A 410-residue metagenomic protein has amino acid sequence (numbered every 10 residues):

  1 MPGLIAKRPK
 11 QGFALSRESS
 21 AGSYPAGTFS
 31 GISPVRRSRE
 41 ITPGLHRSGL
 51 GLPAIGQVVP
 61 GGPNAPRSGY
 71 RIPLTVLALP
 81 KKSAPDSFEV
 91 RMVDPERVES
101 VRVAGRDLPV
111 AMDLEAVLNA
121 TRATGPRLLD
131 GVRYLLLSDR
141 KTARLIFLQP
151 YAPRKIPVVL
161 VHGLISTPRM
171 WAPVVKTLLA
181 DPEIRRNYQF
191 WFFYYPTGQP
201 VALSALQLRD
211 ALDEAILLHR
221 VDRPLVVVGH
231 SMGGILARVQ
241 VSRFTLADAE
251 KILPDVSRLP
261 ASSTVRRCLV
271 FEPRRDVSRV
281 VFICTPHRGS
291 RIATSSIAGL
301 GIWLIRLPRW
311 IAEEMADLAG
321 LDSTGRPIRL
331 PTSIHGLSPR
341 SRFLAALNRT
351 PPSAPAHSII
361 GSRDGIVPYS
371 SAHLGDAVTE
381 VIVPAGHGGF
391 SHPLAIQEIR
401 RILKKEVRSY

Functional and structural regions predicted by a protein language model:
M1-V158, T167-P173, Q189-F192, K405-R408: Flexible, membrane-associating and regulatory peripheral segments of lipid-active enzymes
R154-I156, R274-S278, T350-A356, L374-V378: Short, proline-enriched alpha-helix->beta-strand connector loops that line the catalytic pocket of alpha/beta-hydrolase
V158-S166, Q189-P331: Serine-dependent carboxylesterase/thioesterase catalytic core of lipase-like alpha/beta-hydrolase/SGNH enzymes
H162-G163, H357-D364, V383-A385: Conserved strand-to-loop "acid loop" that flanks and positions the catalytic carboxylate
A172-Y188: Short amphipathic alpha-helix adjacent to the substrate-entry channel of hydrolases
F193-Q199, R363-D364, P384-G389: Histidine-bearing beta->alpha loop at or near hydrolase active sites
L330-V367, L374-G375: Serine-hydrolase catalytic core
P384-Y410: Catalytic active-site module of serine/aspartate enzymes centered on a nucleophile-bearing elbow/loop
